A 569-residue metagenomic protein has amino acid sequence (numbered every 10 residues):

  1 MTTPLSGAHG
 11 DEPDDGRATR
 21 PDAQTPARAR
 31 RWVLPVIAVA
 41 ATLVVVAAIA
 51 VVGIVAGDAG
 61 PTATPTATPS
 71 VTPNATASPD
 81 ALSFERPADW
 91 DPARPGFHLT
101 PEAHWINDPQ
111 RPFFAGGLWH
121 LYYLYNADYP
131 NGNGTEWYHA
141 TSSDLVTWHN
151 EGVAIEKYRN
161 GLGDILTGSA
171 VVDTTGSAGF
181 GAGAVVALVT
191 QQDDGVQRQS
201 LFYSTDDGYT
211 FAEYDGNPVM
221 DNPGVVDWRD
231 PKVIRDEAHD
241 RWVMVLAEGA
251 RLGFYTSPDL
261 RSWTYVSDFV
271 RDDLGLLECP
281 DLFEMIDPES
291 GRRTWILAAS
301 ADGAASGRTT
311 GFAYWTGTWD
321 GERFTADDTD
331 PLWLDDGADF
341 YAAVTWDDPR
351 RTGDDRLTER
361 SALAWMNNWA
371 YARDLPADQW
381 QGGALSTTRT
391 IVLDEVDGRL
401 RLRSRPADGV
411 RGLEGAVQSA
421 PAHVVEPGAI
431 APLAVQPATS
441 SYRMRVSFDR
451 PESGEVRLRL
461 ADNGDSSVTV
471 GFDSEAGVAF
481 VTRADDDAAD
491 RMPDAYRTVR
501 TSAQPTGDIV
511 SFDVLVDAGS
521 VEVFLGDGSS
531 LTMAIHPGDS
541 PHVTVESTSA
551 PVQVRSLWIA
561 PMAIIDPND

Functional and structural regions predicted by a protein language model:
M1-W32: Terminal targeting segments of Actinobacterial cell-envelope proteins
T3-P4, P69-P231, R235-E278, I286-D336 (+4 more regions): Beta-rich carbohydrate-recognition and catalytic domains
T3-P4, R20, P26, L43 (+4 more regions): N-terminal compositionally biased, intrinsically disordered segments and leader/signal-like regions
D15, P21, A38, G60-T64 (+2 more regions): Compositionally biased, low-complexity segments enriched in small residues
P26-A41, V52: N-terminal Sec-pathway targeting helices
W32, V46-T72: C-terminal region of N-terminal signal peptides and the immediate post-cleavage residues of exported proteins
E289, T318-D330, L334-D569: Beta-rich accessory regions
